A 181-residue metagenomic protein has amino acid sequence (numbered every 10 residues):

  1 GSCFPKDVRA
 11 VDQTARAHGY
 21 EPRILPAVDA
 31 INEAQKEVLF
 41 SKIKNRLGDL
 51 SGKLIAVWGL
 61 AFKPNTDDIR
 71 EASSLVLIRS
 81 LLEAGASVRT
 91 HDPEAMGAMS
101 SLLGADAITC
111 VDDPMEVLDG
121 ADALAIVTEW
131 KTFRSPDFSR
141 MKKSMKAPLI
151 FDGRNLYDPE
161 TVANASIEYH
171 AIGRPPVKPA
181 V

Functional and structural regions predicted by a protein language model:
G1-V181: Structural/interface elements that position substrates and couple domains in central-metabolism enzymes
